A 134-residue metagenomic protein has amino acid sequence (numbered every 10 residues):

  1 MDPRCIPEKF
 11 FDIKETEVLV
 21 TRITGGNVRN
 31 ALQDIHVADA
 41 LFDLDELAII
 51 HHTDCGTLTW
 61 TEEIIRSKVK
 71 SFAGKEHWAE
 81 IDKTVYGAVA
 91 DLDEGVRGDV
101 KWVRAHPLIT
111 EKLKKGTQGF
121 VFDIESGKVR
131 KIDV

Functional and structural regions predicted by a protein language model:
M1-A31, W102, L108: Short, conserved "active-site rim" segments that organize catalytic pockets and cofactor/ligand binding
M1-P3, T53-T57: Gly/Ser/Thr-rich loops at beta-strand to alpha-helix junctions that form or flank small-molecule/cofactor-binding
F11-D12, A38-L41: Short, conserved, surface-exposed binding loops centered on an aromatic residue
K14, D45, K75-E76: Short coil/loop linkers at secondary-structure junctions
E17-L19, E46-A48, Q118: Structural motif
R22, I50-H52, F120-D123: Short beta-strand segments
G26-Q33, A40, T57-V134: Divalent-metal-activated hydrolytic enzyme cores
F42-H52: Ordered, amphipathic secondary-structure segments that act as subunit-interaction surfaces in large macromolecular
